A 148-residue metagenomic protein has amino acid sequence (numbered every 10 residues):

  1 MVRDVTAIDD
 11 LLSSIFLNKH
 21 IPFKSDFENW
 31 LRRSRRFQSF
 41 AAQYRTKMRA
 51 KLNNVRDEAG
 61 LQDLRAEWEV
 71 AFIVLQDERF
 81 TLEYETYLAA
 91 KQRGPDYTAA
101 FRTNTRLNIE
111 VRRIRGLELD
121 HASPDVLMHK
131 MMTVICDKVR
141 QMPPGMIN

Functional and structural regions predicted by a protein language model:
M1-W68: Interdomain/boundary linker segments immediately adjacent to catalytic/signaling cores
K19, K24, K47, K51 (+4 more regions): Context-gated lysine
N29-R32, R36-Q38, F72, D77 (+1 more regions): Metal-dependent nuclease catalytic core centered on acidic motifs
D63, E67-E83: Well-ordered mid-protein domain cores that form the structural environment of catalytic cofactors
Q76-F101: A short acidic/basic microdomain associated with nuclease active sites
E83-Y84, N108-E110, N148: A structural signal for short, well-ordered beta-strand segments and their strand-loop junctions that often border
A99-R112: Active-site beta-strand-loop-beta-strand hairpin of nuclease catalytic cores that positions key catalytic residues
